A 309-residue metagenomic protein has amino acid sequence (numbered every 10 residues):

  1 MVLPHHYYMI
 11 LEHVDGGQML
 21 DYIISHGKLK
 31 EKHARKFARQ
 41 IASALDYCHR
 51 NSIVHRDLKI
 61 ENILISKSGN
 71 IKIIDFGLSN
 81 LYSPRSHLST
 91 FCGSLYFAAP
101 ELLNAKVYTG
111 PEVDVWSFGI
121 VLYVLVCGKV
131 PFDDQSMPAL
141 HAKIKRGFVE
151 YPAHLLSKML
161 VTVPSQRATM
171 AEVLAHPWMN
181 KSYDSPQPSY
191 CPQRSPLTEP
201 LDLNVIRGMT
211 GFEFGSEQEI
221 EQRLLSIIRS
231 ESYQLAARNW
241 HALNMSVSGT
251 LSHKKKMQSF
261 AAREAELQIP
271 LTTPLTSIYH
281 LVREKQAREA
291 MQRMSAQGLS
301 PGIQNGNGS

Functional and structural regions predicted by a protein language model:
P4-Q18, Y22: Conserved short submotifs of the Hanks-type protein kinase catalytic core that shape the nucleotide-binding pocket
F37-A38: Activation segment signature within eukaryotic-like protein kinase domains
I41-I53: Protein kinase catalytic-loop region centered on the HRD/HxD motif
D114: Conserved catalytic-loop aspartate of Hanks-type protein kinases
A171, A175-K256: C-terminal regulatory tails of eukaryotic serine/threonine kinases
Y233-S309: Fungal intrinsically disordered, low-complexity serine/threonine- and proline-rich regulatory regions
